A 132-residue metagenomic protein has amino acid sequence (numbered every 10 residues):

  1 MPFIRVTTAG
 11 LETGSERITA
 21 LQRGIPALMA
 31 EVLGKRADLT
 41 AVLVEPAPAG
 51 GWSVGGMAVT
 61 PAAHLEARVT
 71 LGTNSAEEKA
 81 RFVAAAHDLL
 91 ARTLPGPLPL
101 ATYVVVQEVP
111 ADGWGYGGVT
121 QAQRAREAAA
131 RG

Functional and structural regions predicted by a protein language model:
M1-G132: A domain-level signal for the structural core that forms small-molecule/cofactor-binding pockets and catalytic centers
